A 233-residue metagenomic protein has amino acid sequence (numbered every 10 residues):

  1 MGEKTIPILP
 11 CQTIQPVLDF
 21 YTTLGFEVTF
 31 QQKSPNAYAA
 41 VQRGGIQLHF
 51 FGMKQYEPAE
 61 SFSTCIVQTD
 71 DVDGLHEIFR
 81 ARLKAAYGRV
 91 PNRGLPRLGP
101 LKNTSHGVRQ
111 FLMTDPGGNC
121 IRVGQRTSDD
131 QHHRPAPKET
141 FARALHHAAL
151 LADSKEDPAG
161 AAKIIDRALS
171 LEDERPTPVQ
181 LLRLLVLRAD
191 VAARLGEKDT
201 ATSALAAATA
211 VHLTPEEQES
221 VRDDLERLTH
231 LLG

Functional and structural regions predicted by a protein language model:
M1-E3, E57-F62, T104-S105: Short glycine-enriched loop/turn motifs at secondary-structure junctions
M1-Q15, S128-D157, I164, V179: N-terminal beta-strand motif that seeds the catalytic metal site of vicinal oxygen chelate
I6-I8, T64-I66, Q110: Short aromatic/hydrophobic contact patches that present stacked aromatics for nucleic-acid/ligand binding
L9-L48, A159-R175: Core segments of cupin and vicinal oxygen chelate
T29-T64, C120-Q125, L195-E197: Conserved short beta-strand elements that form part of the metal-binding/catalytic scaffold of enzyme active sites
A40, F111-L112: Residue-level detector of beta-strand face positions
V67-F111, L150-D157, K163-G233: Vicinal oxygen chelate
M113-I121: Short, glycine-anchored, charge-dense loop/turn motifs used at functional sites
